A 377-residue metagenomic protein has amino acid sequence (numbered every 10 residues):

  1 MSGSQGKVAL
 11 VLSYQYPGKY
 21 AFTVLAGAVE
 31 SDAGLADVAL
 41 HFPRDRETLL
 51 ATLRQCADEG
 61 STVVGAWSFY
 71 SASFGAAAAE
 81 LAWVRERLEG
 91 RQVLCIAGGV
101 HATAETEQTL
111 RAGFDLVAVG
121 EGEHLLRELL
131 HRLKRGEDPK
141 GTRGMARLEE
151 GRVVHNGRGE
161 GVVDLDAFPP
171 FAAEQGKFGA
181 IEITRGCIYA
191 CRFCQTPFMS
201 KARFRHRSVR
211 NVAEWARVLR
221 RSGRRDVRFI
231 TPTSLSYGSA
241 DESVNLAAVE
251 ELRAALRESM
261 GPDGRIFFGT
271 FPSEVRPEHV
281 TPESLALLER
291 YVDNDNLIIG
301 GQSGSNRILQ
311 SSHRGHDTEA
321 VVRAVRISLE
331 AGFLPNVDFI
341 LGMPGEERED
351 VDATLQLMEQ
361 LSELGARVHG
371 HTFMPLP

Functional and structural regions predicted by a protein language model:
S2, P139-T142, A146-I183, D226: N-terminal [4Fe-4S]-dependent radical SAM core
K7-V11, R217-P335, L341-E346: Conserved SAM/AdoMet-binding glycine-rich loop
L10-L12, P17, E349-D352, E359-P377: C-terminal accessory regions of radical SAM enzymes
Q15-D32: Short, charged N-terminal beta->alpha structural module
D37-G157: Glycine-rich beta-alpha loop elements in corrinoid/cobalamin-binding modules across cobalamin-dependent enzymes
A78-G90, Q195, R257, E289 (+1 more regions): Surface-exposed amphipathic alpha-helices with a cationic face
T106-A112, E283-S284, P344-E359: Catalytic cores of alpha/beta
G176-N211: Canonical Radical SAM [4Fe-4S] cluster-binding loop centered on the CxxxCxxC motif and its immediate flanking residues
